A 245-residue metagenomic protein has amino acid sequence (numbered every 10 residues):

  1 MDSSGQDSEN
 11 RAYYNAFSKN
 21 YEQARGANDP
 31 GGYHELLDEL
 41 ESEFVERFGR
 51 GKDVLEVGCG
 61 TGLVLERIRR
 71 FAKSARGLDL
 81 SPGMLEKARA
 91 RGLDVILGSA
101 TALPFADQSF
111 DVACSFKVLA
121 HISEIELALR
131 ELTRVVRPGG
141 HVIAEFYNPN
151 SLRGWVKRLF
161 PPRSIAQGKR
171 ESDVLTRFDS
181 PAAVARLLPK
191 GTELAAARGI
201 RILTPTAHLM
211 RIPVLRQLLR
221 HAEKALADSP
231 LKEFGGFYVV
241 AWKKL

Functional and structural regions predicted by a protein language model:
M1-G49, L63-R67, M84, L219-A222: Conserved class I S-adenosyl-L-methionine
G51-G60: Conserved class I S-adenosyl-L-methionine
T61-A102: Class I SAM-dependent methyltransferase SAM/SAH-binding core
C114: A conserved beta-strand element that flanks and buttresses the S-adenosyl-L-methionine
E126-P138: A short glycine-rich, Lys/Arg-flanked "PGG" loop and its adjoining helix->strand segment in the class I
V142-A166: Conserved class I S-adenosyl-L-methionine
P161-S164, R186, A196-L245: A C-terminal cap/extension of S-adenosyl-L-methionine-dependent methyltransferases that defines the acceptor-substrate
R163-A183: Acceptor-substrate binding/catalytic loop of class I
